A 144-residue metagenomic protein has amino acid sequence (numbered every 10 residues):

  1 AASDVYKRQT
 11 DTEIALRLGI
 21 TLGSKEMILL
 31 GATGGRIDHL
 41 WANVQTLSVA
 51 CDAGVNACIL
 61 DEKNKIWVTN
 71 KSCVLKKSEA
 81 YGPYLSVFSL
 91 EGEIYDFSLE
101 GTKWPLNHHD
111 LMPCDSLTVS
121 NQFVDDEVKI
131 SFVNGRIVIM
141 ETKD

Functional and structural regions predicted by a protein language model:
A1-Y6: Short, small-residue-biased leader/transition segments that mark boundaries at the very start of proteins
L16, I20-G23: Non-catalytic positions within long, well-ordered alpha-helices that form the structural scaffold/packing of enzyme
K25-R36: N-terminal glycine-rich phosphate/adenylate-binding segment common to multiple enzyme folds
L30-A32, L60-D61, F88: Short beta-strand segments
G34-S48: Short Gly/Thr/Asp-enriched flexible loops that form oxyanion-binding sites at enzyme active sites
V49-I66: Short, acidic/small-residue loops that bind anionic groups at enzyme active sites
T69-D144: Long, charged alpha-helical interface segments
